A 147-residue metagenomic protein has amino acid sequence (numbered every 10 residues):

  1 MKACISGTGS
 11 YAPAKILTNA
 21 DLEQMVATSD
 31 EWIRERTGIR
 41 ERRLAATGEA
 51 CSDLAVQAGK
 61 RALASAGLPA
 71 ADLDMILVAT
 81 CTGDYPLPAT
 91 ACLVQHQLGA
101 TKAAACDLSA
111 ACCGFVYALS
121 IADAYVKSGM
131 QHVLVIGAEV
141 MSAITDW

Functional and structural regions predicted by a protein language model:
M1-D74, L98: Conserved "HGTGT" condensation-loop signature of ketosynthase/thiolase-family condensing enzymes that catalyze
T8-S10, T80-C81, A138: Cofactor-binding loop segments of dinucleotide-utilizing enzymes, especially the Rossmann-like FAD- and NAD(P)+-binding
Q24-M25, A64-A71, G83-W147: Acyl-thioester C-C bond-transforming condensing/cleaving domain
D74-T80: Short glycine-rich or small-residue beta-strand-to-loop segments that form or flank ligand, phosphate, metal/Fe-S
